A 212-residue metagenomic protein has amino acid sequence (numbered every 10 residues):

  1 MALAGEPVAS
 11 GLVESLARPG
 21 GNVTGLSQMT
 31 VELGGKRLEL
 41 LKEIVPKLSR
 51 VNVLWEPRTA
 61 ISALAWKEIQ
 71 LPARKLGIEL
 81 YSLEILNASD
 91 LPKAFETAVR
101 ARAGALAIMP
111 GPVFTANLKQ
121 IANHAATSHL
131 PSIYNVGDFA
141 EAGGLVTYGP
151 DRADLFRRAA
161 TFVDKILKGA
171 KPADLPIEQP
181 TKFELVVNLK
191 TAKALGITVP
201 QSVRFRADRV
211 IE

Functional and structural regions predicted by a protein language model:
M1-E212: Short hydrophobic alpha-helices and adjacent helix-cap/hinge residues
